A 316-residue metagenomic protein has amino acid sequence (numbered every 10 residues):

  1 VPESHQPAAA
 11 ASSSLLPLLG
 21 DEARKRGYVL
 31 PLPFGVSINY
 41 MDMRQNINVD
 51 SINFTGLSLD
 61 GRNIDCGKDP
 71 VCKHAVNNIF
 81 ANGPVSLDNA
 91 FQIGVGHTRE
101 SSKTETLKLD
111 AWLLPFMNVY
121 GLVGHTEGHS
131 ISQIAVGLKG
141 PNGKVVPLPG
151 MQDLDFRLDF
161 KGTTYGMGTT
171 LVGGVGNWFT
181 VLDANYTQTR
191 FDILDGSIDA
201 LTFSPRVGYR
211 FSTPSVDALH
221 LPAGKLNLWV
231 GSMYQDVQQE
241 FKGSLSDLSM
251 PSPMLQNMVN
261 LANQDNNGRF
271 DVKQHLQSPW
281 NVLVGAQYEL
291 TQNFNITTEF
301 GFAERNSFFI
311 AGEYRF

Functional and structural regions predicted by a protein language model:
V1-T106, A111-L113, L122, T126-D159 (+4 more regions): A subset of solvent-exposed loop/turn segments in beta-rich extracellular surface proteins, enriched in glycine
R24-F34, A111-F116, G173-T180, S212-L226 (+1 more regions): Short loop/turn motifs that connect adjacent beta-strands in outer-membrane beta-barrel proteins
L32, S101-E105, D159-Y165, S197-F203 (+3 more regions): Residues that define the transmembrane beta-barrel architecture of outer-membrane proteins
V36-I38, V119-G121, T180-A184, L228-S232 (+2 more regions): Membrane-embedded beta-strand positions of outer-membrane beta-barrel proteins
I38, L107-P115, G121, M167-G173 (+3 more regions): Residues on the lipid-exposed face of transmembrane beta-strands in outer-membrane beta-barrel proteins
G166-V175, F179-N185, L194-S212: Conserved mixed alpha/beta catalytic, RNA-binding, or beta-rich assembly cores of soluble enzyme, regulatory
F191-D195, S215-A218: Short helix-to-loop capping/linker segments positioned immediately adjacent to catalytic or ligand/cofactor-binding
N227-F316: Outer membrane beta-barrel transmembrane domains
